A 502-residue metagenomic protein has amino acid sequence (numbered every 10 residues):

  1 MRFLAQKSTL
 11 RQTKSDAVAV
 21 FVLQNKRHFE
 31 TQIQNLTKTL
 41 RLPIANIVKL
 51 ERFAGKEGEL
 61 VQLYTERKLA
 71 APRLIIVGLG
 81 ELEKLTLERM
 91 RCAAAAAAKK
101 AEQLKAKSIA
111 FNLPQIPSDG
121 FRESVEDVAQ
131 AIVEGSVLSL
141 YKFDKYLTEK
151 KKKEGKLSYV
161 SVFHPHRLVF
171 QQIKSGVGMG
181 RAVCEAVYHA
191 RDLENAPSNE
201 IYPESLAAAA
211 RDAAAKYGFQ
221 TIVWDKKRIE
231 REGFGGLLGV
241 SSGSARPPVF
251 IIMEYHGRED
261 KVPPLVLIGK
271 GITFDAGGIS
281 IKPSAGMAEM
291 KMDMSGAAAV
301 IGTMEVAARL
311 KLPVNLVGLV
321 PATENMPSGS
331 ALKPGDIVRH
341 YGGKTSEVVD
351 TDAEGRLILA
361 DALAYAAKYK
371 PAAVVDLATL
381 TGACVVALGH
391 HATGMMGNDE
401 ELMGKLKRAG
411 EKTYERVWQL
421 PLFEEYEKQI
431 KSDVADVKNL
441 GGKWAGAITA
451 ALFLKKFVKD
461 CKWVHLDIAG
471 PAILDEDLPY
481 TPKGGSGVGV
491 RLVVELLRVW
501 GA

Functional and structural regions predicted by a protein language model:
M1-G271: Short amphipathic alpha-helical segment within the helicase RecA-like ATPase core that mediates nucleic-acid
R52-A54, A207-A502: A generic structural signal for tightly packed, nonpolar segments enriched in small/aliphatic residues
